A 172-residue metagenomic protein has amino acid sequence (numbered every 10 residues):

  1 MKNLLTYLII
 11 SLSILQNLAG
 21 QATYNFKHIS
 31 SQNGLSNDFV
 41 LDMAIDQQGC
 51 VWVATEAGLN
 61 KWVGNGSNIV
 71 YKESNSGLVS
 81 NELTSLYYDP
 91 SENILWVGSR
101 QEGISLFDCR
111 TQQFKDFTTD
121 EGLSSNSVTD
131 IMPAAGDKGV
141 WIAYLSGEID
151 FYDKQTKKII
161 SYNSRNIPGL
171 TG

Functional and structural regions predicted by a protein language model:
M1-G172: Carboxylate-rich, polar loop motifs that coordinate divalent cations or form catalytic acidic clusters
